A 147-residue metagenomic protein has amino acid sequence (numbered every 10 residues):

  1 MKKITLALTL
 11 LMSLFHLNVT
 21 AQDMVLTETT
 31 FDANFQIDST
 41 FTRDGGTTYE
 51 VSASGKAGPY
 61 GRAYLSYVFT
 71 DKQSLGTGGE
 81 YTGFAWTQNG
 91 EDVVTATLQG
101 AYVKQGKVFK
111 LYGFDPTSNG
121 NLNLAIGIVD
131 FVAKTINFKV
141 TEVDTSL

Functional and structural regions predicted by a protein language model:
M1-I4: Positively charged n-region of N-terminal signal peptides that target proteins for export
A7-T9, V19: Cleavable N-terminal signal peptides
L14-H16: N-terminal signal peptide c-region/cleavage motif recognized by signal peptidases
A21-L147: Beta-strand-enriched cores of mature, soluble protein domains
